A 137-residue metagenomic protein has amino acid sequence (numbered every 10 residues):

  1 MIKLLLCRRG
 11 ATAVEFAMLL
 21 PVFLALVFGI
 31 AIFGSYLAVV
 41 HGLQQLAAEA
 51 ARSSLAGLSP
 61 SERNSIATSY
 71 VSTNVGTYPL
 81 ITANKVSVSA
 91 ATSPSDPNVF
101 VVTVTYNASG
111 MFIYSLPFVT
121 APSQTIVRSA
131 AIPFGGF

Functional and structural regions predicted by a protein language model:
M1-S72: Alpha-helical assembly-interface signal, strongest on the long, hydrophobic N-terminal helix that forms
V40, E49-F137: Short, conserved structural patches
